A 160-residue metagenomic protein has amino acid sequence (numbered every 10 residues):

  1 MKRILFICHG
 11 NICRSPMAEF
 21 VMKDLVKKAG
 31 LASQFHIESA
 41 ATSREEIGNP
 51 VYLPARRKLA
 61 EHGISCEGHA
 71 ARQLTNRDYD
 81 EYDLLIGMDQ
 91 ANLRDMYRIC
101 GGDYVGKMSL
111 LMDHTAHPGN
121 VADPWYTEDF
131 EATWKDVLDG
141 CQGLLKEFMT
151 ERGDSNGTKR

Functional and structural regions predicted by a protein language model:
M1-E81, K146-R160: Conserved active-site segments centered on acidic
S15, D89-Q90: Helix N-cap/beta->alpha junction signal
L84, Q90-R160: Phosphate-binding/catalytic loops
